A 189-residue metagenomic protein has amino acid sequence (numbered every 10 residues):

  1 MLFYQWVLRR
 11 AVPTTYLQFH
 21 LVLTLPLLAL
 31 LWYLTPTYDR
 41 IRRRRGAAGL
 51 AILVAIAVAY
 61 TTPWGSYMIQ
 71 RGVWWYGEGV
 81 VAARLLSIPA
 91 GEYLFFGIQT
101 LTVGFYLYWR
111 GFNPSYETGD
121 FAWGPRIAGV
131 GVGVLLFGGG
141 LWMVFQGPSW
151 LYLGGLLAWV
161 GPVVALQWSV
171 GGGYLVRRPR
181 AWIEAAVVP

Functional and structural regions predicted by a protein language model:
M1-P189: Aromatic-rich, lipid-facing transmembrane alpha helices and their immediate juxtamembrane interface loops in integral
